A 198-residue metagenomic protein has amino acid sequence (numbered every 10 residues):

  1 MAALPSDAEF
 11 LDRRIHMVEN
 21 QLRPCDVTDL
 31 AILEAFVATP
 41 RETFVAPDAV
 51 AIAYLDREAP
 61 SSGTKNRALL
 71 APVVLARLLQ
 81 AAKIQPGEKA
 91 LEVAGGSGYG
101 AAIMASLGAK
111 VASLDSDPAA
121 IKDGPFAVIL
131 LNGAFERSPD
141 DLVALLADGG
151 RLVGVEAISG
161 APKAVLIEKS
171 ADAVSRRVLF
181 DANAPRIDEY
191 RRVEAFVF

Functional and structural regions predicted by a protein language model:
A2-G95, Y99-L107, L114-D115, D172-F198: Class I SAM-dependent transferase core
K83-V174, V178: Conserved nucleotide-cofactor-binding alpha/beta core module
